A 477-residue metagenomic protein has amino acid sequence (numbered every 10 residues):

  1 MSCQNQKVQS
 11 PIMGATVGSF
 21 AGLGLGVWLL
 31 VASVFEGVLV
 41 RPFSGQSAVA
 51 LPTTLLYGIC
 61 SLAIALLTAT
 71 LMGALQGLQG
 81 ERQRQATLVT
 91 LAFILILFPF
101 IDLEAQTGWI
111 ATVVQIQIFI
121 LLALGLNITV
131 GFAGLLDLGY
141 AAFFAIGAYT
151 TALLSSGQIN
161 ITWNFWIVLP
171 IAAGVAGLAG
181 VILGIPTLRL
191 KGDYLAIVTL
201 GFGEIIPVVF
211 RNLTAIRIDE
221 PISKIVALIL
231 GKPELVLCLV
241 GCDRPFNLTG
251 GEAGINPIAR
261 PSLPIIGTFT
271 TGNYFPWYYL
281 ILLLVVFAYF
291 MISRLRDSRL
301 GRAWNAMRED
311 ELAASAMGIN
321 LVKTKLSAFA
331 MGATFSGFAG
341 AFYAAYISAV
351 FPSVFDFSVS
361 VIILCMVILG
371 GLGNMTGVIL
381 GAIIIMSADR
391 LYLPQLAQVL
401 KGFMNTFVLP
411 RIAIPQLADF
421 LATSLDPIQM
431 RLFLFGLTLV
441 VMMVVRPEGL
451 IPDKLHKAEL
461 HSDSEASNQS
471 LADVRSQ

Functional and structural regions predicted by a protein language model:
M1-Q477: Transmembrane alpha-helices and adjacent helix-loop boundaries
